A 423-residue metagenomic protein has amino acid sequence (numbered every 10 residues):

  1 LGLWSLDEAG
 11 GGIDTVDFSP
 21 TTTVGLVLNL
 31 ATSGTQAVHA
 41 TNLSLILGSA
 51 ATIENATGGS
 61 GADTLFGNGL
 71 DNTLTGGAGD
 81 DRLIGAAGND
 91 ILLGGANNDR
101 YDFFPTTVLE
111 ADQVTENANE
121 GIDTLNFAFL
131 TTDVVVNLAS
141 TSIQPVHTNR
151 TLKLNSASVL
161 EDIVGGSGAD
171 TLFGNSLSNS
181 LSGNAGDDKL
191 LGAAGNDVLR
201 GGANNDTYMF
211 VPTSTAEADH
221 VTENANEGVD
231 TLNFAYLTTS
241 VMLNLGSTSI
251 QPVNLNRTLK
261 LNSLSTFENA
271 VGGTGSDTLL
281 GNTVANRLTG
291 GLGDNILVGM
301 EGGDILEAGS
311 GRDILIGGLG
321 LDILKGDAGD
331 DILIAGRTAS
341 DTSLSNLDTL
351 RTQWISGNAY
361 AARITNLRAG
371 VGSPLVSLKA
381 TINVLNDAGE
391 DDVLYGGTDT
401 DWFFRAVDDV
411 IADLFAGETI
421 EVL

Functional and structural regions predicted by a protein language model:
L1-I13, A62-D133, N137, S142 (+5 more regions): Acidic, glycine-rich calcium-binding repeat modules characteristic of RTX/beta-roll and related beta-solenoid repeat
E8, I13-F18, V27-A51, A56-F66 (+4 more regions): Beta-propeller domains
S19-T21, A56-G58, A128-F129, I163-G165 (+2 more regions): Acidic, Ser/Thr
V24: Rossmann-like NAD(P)-binding element
A31-V38, A139-V146, G246-N254: Short, solvent-exposed loop/edge segments of extracellular or virion-exposed proteins
G34-T35, L45, A56, Y101 (+5 more regions): General detector of folded, globular domains
Q36, I46, E54, R82 (+10 more regions): Intrinsically disordered, low-complexity segments used as extracellular stalks/linkers and nuclear/regulatory IDRs
S44-L45, A50, E54, L152 (+6 more regions): Low-complexity acidic/polar repeat-biased segments
